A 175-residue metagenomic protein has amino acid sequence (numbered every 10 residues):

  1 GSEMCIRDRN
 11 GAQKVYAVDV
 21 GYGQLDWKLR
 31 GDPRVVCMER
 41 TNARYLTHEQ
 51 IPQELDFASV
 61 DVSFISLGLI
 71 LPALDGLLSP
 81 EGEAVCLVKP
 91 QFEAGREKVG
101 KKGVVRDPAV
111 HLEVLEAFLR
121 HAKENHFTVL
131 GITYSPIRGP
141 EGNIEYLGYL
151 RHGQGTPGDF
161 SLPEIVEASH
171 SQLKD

Functional and structural regions predicted by a protein language model:
G1-I6: Short, small-residue-biased leader/transition segments that mark boundaries at the very start of proteins
K14-I65: S-adenosyl-L-methionine
G68-E83: A short glycine-rich, Lys/Arg-flanked "PGG" loop and its adjoining helix->strand segment in the class I
P90-D107: Short, glycine-/aromatic-enriched active-site segment of Class I SAM-dependent methyltransferases
H111-N125: Short alpha-helix
F127-P136: Conserved S-adenosyl-L-methionine
I144, G148-D175: Flexible, glycine-/basic-rich loop-and-beta segments that form/coincide with the SAM-dependent methyltransferase
